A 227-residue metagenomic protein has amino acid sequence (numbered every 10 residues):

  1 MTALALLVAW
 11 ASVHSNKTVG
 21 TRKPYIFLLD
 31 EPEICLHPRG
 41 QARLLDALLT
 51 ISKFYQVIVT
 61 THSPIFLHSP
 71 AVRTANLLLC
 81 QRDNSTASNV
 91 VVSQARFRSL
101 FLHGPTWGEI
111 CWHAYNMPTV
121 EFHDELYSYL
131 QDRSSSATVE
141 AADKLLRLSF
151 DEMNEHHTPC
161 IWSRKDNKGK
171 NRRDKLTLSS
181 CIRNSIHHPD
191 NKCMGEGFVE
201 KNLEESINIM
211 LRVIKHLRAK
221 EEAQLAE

Functional and structural regions predicted by a protein language model:
M1-P105: Switch/communication elements of ASCE P-loop NTPase nucleotide-binding domains
A95-E227: Acidic, Mg2+-coordinating catalytic modules of nucleic-acid enzymes
